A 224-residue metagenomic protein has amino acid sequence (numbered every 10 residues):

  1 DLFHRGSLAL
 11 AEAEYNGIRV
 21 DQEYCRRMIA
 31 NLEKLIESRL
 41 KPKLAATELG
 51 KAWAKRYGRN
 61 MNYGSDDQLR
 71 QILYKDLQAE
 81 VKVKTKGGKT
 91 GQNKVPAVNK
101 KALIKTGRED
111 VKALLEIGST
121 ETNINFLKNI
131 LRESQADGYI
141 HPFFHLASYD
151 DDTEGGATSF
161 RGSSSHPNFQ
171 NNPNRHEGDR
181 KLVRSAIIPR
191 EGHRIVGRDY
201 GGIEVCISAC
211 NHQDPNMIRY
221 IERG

Functional and structural regions predicted by a protein language model:
D1-L182, I188-R194, G201-E204: Conserved "right-hand" nucleotidyltransferase catalytic core of DNA-directed polymerases
E204-G224: Metal-dependent catalytic core segments for phosphate chemistry
